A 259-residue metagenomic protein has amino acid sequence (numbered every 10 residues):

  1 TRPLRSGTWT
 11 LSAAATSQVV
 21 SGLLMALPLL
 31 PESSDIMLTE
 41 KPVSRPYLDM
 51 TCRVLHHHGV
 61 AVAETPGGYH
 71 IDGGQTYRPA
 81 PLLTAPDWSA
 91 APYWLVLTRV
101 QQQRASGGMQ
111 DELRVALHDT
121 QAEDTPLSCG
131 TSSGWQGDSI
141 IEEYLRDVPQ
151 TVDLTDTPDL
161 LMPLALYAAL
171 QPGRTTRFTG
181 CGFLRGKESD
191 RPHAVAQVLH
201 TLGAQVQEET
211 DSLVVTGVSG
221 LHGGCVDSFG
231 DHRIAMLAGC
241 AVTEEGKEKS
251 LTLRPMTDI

Functional and structural regions predicted by a protein language model:
T1-I259: Short, structured segments at the rim of ligand-binding sites
